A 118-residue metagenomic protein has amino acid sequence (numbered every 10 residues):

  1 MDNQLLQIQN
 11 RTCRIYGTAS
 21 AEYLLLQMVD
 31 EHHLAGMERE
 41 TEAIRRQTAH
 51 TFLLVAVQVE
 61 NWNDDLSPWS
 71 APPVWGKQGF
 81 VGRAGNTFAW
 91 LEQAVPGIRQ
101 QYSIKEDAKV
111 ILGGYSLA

Functional and structural regions predicted by a protein language model:
M1-A118: Non-catalytic cap/lid and distal C-terminal segments of serine-dependent acyl enzymes
